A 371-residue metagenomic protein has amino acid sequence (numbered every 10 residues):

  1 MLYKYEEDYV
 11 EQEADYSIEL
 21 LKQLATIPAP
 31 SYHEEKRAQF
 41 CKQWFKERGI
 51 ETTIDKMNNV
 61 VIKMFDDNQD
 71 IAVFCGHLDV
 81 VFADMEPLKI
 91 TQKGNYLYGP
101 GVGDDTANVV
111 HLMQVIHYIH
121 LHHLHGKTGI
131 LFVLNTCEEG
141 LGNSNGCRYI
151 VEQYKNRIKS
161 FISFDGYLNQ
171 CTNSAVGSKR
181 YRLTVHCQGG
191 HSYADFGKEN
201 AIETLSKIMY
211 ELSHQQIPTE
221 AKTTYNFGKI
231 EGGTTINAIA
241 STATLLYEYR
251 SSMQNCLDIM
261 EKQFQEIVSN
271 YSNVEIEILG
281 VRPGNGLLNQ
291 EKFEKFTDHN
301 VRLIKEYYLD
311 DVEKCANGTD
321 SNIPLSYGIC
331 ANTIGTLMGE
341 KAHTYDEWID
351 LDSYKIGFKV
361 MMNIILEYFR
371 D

Functional and structural regions predicted by a protein language model:
M1-P100, L121: Acidic/His- and Gly-rich active-site-bordering loop/insert found across diverse amide/peptide-bond hydrolases
M1-Y5, Q12, T26, E47 (+3 more regions): Metal-dependent amide/peptide-bond hydrolase catalytic core, centered on the "pita-bread" metallohydrolase fold
E35, N143-R148, A240, D258-E261: Conserved strand-to-helix beginnings and helix N-cap segments that scaffold or border functional pockets
C41, V109-I119, I150, L205-M209 (+2 more regions): Buried hydrophobic packing segments
T53, V73, L131-V133, E275: A structural signal for isolated positions on well-ordered beta-strands in alpha/beta enzyme cores
C75, S163, T242: Structural signature of FAD isoalloxazine-binding scaffolds in flavoprotein oxidoreductases
D79-Q92, I158, N173-T184, N332: Acidic-glycine-rich active-site phosphate/pyrophosphate-binding loop
Y96, G101, D105-R180, P218 (+2 more regions): Acidic/histidine-rich catalytic neighborhood of metal-dependent amide-processing enzymes
